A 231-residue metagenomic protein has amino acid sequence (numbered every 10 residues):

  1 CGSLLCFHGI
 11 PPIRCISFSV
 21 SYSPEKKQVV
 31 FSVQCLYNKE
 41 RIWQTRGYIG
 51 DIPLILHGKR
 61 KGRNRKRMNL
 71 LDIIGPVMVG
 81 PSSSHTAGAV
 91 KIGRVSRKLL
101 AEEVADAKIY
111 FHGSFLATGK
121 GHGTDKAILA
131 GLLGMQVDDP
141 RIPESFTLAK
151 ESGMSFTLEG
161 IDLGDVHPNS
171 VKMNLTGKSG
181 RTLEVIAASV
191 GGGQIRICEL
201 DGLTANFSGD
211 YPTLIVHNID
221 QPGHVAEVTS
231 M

Functional and structural regions predicted by a protein language model:
K26-K27: Polybasic, lysine-rich low-complexity intrinsically disordered segments
P76-G93: Conserved phosphate/anionic-ligand binding catalytic regions in large, soluble enzymes, centered on
V104-G113: Beta-strand segments within the central parallel beta-sheet cores of soluble alpha/beta enzyme folds
H112-T147: A structural-propensity feature for long, helix-poor, extended segments
L133-S179: Contiguous domain-boundary segments centered on the initiation and propagation of an alpha-helix
I186-M231: A conserved regulatory-domain signal marking ACT and ACT-like small-molecule sensing domains and adjacent regulatory
